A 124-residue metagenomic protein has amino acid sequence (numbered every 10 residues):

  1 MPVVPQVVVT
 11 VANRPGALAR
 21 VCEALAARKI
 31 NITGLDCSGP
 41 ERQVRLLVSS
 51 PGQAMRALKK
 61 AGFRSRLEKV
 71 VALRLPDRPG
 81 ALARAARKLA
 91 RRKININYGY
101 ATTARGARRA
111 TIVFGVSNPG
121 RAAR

Functional and structural regions predicted by a protein language model:
M1-R124: A conserved regulatory-domain signal marking ACT and ACT-like small-molecule sensing domains and adjacent regulatory
